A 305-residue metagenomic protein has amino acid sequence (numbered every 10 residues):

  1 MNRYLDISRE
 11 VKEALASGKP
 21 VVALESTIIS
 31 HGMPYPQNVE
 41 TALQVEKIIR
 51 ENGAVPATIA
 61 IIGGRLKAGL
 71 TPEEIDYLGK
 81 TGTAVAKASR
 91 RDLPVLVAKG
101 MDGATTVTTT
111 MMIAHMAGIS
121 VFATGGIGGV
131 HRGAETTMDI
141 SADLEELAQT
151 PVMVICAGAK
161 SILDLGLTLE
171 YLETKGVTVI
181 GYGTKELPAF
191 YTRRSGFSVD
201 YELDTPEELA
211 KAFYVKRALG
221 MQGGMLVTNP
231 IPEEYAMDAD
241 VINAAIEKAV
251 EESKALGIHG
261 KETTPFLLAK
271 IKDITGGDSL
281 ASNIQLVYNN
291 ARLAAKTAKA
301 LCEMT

Functional and structural regions predicted by a protein language model:
M1-E51, M116: N-terminal glycine-/serine-/threonine-rich phosphate-binding loop
E13-A16, V21-V22, E51, I113-M116 (+6 more regions): Solvent-exposed alpha-helices and their adjacent loops that cap or buttress functional pockets in soluble metabolic
V22-L24, P56-I61, G103, V121-G126 (+5 more regions): General beta-strand structural signal in soluble alpha/beta enzymes
S26, H31-M33, V39-V95, A218-E234 (+1 more regions): Glycine-rich nucleotide/cofactor/substrate-binding loop typically near the N-terminus or early in the first domain
L70-P151: Divalent-metal (Mg2+/Mn2+/Ca2+)-assisted nucleotide/phosphate chemistry catalytic cores
T106-V107, E135-A148, V152-E173, E207-K211: Active-site glycine-rich loop that binds ribose-phosphate moieties when present
R193-A218: Anionic-ligand binding region
M221-N289: A C-terminal functional module that forms or caps the active site or interfaces directly with catalytic machinery
